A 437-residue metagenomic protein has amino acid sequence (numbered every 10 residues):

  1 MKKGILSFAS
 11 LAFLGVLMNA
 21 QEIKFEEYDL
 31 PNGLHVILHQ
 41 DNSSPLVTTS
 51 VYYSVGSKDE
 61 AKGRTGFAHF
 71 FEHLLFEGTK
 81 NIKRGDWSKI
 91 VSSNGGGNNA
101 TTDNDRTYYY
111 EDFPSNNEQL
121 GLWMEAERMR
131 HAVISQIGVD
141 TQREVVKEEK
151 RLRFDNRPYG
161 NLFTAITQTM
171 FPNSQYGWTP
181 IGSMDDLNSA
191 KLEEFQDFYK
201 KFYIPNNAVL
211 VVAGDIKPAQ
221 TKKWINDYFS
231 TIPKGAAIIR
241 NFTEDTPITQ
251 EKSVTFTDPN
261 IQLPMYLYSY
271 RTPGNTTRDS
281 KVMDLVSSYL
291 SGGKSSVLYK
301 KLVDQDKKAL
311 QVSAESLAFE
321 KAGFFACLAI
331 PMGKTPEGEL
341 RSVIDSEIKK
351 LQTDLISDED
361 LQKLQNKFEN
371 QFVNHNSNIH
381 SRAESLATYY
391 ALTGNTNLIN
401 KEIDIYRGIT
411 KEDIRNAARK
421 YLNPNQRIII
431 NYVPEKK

Functional and structural regions predicted by a protein language model:
M1-I23: Bacterial Sec-dependent N-terminal signal peptides
S7, R415-Y432: Bilobed periplasmic-binding protein-like "clamshell/Venus-flytrap" ligand-binding domains
E22-D41: Short N-terminal segments immediately surrounding and downstream of signal-peptide cleavage
H39, S44-S57, G66-F70, R84-M129 (+5 more regions): M16 family metallopeptidases and their MPP-like homologs
T65-T79: Active-site SXXK
E77-G78, M129-I137, I356: Short, polar/flexible loop-turn hinges at active-site or ligand-entry regions and domain interfaces
P172, P180, P205, V209-G274 (+2 more regions): An aromatic/glycine/proline-enriched structural segment found at the starts of mature extracellular/organellar domains
